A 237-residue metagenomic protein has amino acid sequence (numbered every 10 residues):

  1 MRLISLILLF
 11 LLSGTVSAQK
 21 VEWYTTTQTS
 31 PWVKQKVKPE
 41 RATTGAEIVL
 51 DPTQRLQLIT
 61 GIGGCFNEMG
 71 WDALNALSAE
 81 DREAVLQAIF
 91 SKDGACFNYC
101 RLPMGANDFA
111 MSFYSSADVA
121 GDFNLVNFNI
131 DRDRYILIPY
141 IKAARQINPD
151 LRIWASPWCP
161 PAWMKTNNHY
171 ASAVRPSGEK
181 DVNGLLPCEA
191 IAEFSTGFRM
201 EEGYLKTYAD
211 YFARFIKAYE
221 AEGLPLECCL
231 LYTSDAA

Functional and structural regions predicted by a protein language model:
M1-Q19: Bacterial Sec-dependent N-terminal signal peptides
Q19-T27, D210-K217: Substrate-binding and catalytic surfaces of secreted/luminal carbohydrate-active proteins
K20-T43: Trp/Gly-enriched beta-strand surface patches
V37-L226: N-terminal catalytic cores of secreted or lumenal carbohydrate-active enzymes
Y232-A237: Conserved small/polar residues in nucleotide/adenosyl-binding loops
